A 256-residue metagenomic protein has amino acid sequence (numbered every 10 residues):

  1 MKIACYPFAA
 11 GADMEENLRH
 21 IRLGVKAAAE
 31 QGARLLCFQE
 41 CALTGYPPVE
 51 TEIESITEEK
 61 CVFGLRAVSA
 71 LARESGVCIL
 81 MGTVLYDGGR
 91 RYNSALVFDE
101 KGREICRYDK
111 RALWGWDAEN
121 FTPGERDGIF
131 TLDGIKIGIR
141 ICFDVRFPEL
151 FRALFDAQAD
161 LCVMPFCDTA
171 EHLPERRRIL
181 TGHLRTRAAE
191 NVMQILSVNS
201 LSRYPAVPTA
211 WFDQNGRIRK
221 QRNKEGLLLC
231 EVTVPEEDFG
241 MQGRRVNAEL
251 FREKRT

Functional and structural regions predicted by a protein language model:
M1-A4: Extreme N-terminal starter segment of soluble prokaryotic enzymes
P7-D13: Short polar catalytic/cofactor-binding loops
M14, L23-E100, A170-M193: Cys-nucleophile CN-hydrolase/nitrilase-fold catalytic domain and related Cys-dependent amidase chemistry that acts on
R34-L35, I137, L161: Structural motif
G64-C78, R146-L227: CN hydrolase (nitrilase-like) catalytic-core segments centered on the catalytic cysteine and neighboring Lys/Glu
L80, S94, R126, P208-T209: Conserved beta-strand and immediately adjacent loop positions that scaffold enzyme active sites
Y86-A157, H172-G182, D238-R255: Active-site catalytic loop in hydrolytic enzyme cores
R107, I129, S200-T256: C-terminal beta-strand edge segments of enzyme domains
